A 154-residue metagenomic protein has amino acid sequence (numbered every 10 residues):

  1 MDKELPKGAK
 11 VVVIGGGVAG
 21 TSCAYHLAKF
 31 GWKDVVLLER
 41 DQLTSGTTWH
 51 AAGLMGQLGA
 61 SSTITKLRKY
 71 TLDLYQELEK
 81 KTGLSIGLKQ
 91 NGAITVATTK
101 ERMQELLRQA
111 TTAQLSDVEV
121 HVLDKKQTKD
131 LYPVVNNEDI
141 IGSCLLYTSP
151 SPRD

Functional and structural regions predicted by a protein language model:
P6-G17: Beta1/beta-strand and adjacent pyrophosphate-binding region of the FAD-binding site in flavoprotein oxidoreductases
G20: N-terminal Rossmann-fold NAD(P) dinucleotide-binding loop
L27: Aromatic pocket-lining residues of Rossmann-like dinucleotide-binding sites
F30-T47: Glycine-rich FAD pyrophosphate-binding loop
G53-Y132: Dinucleotide-binding Rossmann-like beta1-alpha1 core, especially the glycine-rich loop that anchors the ADP
I141-L146: Short, hydrophobic/proline-enriched secondary-structure or compact coil segments at domain edges
Y147-D154: Conserved small/polar residues in nucleotide/adenosyl-binding loops
